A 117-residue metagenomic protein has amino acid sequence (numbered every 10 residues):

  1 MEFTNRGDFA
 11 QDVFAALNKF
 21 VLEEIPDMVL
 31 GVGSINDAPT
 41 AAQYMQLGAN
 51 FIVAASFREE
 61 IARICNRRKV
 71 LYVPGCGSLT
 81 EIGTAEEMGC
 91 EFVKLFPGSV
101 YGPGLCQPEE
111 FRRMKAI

Functional and structural regions predicted by a protein language model:
F3-E23, A38-A42, I52-E86, L95-A116: Active-site-adjacent beta->alpha loops and helix N-cap segments on the catalytic face of soluble alpha/beta enzymes
